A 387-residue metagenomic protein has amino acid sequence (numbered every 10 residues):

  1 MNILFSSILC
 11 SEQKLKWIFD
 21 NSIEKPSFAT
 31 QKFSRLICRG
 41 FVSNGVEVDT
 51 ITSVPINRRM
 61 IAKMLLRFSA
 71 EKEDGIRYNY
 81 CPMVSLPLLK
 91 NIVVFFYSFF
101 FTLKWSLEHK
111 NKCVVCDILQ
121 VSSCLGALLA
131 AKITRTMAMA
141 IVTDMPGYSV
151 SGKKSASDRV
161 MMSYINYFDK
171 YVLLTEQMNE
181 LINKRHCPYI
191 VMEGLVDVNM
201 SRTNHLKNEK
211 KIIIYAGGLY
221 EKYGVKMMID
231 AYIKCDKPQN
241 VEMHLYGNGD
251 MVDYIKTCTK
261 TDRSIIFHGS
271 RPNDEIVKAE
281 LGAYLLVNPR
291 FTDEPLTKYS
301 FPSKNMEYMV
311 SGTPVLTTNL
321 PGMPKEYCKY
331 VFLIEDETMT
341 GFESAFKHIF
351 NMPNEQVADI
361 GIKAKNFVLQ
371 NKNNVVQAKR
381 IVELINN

Functional and structural regions predicted by a protein language model:
M1-M64, K170, D230-D236, L320: N-terminal subdomain of nucleotide-sugar transferases
L4-S6, V172, H205-Y232, H244: Conserved donor-binding/catalytic core segment of Leloir-type glycosyltransferases
R35-R39, F100-L107, S122-L125, L129-T134 (+1 more regions): Membrane-proximal helix-turn-helix segments that form the acceptor-binding/catalytic region of lipid-linked
G147, M161-R202: Donor nucleotide-sugar binding/catalytic pocket of nucleotide-sugar-dependent glycosyltransferases
D253-E280, L285: Nucleotide-activated donor-binding/catalytic signature segment of Leloir-type glycosyltransferases, i.e., the conserved
E280-K298, T313: Acidic donor-binding loop of glycosyltransferase active sites
V331-T340, H348-N354: Conserved acidic donor-binding segment of nucleotide-sugar-dependent glycosyltransferases
N351-I385: A charged, aromatic-enriched C-terminal amphipathic alpha-helix characteristic of glycosyltransferases across folds
